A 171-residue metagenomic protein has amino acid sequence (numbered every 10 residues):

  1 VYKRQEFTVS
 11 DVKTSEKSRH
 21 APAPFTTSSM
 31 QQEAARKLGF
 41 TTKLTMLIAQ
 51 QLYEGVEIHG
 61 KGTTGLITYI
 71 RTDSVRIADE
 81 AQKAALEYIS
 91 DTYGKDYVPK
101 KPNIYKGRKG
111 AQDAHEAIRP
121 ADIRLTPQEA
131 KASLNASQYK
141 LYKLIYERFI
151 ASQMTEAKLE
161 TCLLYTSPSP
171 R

Functional and structural regions predicted by a protein language model:
K3-S167, R171: Core catalytic DNA strand-manipulation module of type IA topoisomerases
